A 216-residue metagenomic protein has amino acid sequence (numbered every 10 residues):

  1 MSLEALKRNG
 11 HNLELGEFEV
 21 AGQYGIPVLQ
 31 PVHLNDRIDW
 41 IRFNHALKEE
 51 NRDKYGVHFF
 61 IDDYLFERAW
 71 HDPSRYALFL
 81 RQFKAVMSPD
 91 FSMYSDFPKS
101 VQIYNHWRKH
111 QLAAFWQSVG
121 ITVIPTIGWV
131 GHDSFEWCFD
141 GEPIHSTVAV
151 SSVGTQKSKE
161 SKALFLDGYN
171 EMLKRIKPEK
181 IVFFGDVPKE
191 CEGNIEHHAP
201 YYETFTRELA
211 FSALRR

Functional and structural regions predicted by a protein language model:
M1-V32, G193-R216: C-terminal accessory extensions appended to soluble enzyme cores
F18-A46, F60-D63: Aromatic- and Gly/Pro-rich donor/ligand-binding loops that form nucleotide- or phosphate-bearing donor binding pockets
N44-N51, D62, A69-A213: Eukaryote-skewed repeat-based solenoidal scaffolds used as protein-protein interaction platforms, primarily
D53-Y55: Active-site gating/metal-coordination segments in enzymes
